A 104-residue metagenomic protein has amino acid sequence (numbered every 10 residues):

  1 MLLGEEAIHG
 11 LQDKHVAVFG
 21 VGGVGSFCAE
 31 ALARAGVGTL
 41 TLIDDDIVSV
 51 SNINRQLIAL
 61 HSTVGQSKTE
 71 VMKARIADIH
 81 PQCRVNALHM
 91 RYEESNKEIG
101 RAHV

Functional and structural regions predicted by a protein language model:
M1-R101: Adenine nucleotide-associated cytosolic modules
